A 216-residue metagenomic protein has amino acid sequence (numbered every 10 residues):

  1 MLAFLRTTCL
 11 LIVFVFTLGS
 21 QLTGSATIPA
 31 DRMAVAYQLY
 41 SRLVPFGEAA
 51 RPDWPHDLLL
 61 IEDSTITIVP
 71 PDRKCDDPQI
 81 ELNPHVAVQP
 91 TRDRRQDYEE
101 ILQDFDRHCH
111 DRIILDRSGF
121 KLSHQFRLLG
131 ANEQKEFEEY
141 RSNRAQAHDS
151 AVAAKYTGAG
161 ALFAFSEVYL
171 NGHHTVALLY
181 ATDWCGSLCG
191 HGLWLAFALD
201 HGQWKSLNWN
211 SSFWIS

Functional and structural regions predicted by a protein language model:
M1-C9: Bacterial N-terminal signal peptides that target proteins for export
T8-G19: Bacterial N-terminal signal peptides
Q21-L178, T182-H191, S212-S216: Flexible low-complexity loop/turn motifs enriched in small/helix-breaking residues
L195-I215: Short beta-strand edge/turn micro-motifs at domain boundaries
